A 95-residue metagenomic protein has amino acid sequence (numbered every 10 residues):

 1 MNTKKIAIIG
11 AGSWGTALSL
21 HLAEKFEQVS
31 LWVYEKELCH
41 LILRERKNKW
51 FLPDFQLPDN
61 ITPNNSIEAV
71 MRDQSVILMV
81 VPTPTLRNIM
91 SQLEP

Functional and structural regions predicted by a protein language model:
M1-F55, I61-N65, Q92: NAD(P)+-binding Rossmann beta1-loop-alpha1 motif at the extreme N-terminus of oxidoreductases
I61-P95: Rossmann-like NAD(P)-binding element
